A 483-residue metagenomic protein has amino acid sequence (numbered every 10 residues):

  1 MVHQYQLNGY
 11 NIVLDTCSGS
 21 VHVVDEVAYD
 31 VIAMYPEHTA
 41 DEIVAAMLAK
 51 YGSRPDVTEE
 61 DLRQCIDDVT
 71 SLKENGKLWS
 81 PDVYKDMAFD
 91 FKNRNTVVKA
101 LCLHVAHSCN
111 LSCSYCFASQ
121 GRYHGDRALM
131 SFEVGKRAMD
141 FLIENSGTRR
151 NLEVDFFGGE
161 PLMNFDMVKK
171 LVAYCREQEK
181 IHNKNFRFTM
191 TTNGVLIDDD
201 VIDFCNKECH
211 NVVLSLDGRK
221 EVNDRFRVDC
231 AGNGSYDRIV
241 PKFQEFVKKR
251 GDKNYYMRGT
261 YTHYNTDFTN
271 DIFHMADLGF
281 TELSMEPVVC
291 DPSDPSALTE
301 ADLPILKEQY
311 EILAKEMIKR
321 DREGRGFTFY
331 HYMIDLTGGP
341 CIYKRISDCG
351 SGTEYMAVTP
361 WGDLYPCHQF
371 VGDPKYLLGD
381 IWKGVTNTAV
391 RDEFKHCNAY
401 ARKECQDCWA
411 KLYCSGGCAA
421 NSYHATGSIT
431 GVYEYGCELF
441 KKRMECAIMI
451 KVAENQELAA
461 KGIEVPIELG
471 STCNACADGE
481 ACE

Functional and structural regions predicted by a protein language model:
M1-Y35: Acidic, low-complexity/disordered tracts enriched in E/D and polar residues
H38-Y51: Short acidic, hydrophobic short linear motifs in intrinsically disordered regions
D56-D203, K207-E208: Conserved alpha-helical substructure of the radical SAM core
R63, E221-D237, Q244, K248-G352 (+1 more regions): Radical SAM enzyme [4Fe-4S]-AdoMet core and its adjacent flexible, acidic and glycine-rich loops/tails across
S108-A118, P366-Q369, K403-A420, N474-A481: Local cysteine-cluster metal-coordination motifs and their immediate loop/turn environment, predominantly Fe-S cluster
G135, M139-D155, N164-V288: Radical SAM/AdoMet-radical enzyme domain recognition
M139-F157, F394-H396, V432-C476: Short Fe-S-cluster ligation motifs
I305-G338, H368-S415: C-terminal accessory region of radical SAM enzymes
